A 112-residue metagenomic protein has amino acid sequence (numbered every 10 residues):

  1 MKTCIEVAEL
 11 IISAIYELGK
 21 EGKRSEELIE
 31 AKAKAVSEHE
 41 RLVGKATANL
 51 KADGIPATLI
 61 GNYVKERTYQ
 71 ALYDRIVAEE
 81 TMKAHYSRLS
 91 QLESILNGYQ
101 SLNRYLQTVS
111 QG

Functional and structural regions predicted by a protein language model:
M1-I5, Q107-G112: Short acidic DE-rich linear segments
M1-K23: Short, charge-rich amphipathic alpha-helices with coiled-coil/heptad character
L18, A46-L50, S110: Secondary-structure edge/capping motif, primarily at the C-terminal ends of alpha-helices and the immediately following
S25-I60: Extended alpha-helical coiled-coil "stalk/arm" regions that act as elongated linkers or oligomerization scaffolds
I29-K32, V36-S37, Y73-L106: Long amphipathic alpha-helical coiled-coil segments
K51-T81: Short, glycine/alanine-rich amphipathic alpha-helical segment that often forms an alpha-turn-alpha hairpin
